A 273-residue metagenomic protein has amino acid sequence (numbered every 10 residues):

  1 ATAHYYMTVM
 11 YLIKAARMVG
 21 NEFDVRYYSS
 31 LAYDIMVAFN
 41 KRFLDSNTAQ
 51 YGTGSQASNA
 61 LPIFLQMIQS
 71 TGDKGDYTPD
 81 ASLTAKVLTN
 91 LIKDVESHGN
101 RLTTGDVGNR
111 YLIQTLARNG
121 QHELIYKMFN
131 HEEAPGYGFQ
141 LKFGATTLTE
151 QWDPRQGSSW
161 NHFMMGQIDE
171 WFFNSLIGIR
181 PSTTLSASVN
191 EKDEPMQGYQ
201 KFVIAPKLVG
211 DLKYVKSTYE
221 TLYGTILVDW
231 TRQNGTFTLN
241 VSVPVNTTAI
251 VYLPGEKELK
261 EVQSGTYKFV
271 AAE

Functional and structural regions predicted by a protein language model:
H4-W160, T266, V270: Catalytic cores of carbohydrate-active enzymes
E123-E273: Non-catalytic C-terminal accessory modules of carbohydrate-active enzymes
